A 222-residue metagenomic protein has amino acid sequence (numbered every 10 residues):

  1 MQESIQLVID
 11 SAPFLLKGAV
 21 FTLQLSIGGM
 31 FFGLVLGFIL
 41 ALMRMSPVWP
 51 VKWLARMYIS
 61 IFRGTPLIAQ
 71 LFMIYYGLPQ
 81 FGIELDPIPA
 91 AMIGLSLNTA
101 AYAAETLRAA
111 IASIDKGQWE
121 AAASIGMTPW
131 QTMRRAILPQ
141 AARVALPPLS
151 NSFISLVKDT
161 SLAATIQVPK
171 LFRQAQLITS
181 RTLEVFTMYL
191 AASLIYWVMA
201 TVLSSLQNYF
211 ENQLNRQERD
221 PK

Functional and structural regions predicted by a protein language model:
M1-K222: Transmembrane alpha-helices and adjacent helix-loop boundaries
